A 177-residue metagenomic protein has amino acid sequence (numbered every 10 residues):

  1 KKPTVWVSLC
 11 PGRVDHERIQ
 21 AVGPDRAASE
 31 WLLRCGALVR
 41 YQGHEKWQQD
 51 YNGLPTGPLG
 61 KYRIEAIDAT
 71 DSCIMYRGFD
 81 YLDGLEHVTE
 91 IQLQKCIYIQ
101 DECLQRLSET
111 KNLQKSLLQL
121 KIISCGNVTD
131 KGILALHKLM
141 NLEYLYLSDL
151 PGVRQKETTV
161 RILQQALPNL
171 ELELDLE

Functional and structural regions predicted by a protein language model:
T4-Q20, A27-L118: LRR N-terminal entry segment and analogous cap-like coil->beta motifs
A66-I74, H87, L93-I99, E109-V128 (+2 more regions): Concave beta-strand-loop units of leucine-rich repeat
E157-Q164: Short, aromatic/basic amphipathic alpha-helical patches
